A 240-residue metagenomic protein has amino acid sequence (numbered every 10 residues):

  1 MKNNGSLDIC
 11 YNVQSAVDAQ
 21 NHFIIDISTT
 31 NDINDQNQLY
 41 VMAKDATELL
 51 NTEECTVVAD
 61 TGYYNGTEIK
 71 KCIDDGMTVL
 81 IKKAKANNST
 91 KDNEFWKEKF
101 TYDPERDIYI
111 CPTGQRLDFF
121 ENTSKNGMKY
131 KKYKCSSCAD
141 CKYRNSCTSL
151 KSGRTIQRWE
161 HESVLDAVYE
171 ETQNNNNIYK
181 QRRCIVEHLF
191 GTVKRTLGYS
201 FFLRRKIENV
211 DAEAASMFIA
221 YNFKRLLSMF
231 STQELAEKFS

Functional and structural regions predicted by a protein language model:
M1-S240: Anion-binding and metal-coordination hotspots
